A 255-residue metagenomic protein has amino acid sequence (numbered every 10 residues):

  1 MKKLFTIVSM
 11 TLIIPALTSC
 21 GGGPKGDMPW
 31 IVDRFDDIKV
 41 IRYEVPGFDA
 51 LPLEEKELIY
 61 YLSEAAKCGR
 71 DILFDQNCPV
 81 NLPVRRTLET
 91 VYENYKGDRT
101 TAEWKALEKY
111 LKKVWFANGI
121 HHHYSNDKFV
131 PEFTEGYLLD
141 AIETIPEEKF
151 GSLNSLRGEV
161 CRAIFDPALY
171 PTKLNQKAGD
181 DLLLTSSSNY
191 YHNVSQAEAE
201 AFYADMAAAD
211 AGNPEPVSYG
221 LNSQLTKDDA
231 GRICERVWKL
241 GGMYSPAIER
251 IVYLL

Functional and structural regions predicted by a protein language model:
K2-M10: Sec-dependent signal peptide recognition, specifically the positively charged N-region followed immediately by
P15-S19: C-terminal motif of bacterial Sec signal peptides marking the signal peptidase cleavage site
G21-G23: Bacterial signal peptide processing site
G26-R250: N-terminal helix-rich structural modules
